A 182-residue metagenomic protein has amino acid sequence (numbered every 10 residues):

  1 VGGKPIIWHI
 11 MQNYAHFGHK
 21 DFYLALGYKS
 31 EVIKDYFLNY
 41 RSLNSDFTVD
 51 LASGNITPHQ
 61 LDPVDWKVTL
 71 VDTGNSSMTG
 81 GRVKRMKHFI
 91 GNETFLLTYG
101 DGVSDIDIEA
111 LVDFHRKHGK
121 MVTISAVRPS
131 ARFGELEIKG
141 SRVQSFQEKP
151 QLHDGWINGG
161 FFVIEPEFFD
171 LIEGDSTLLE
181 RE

Functional and structural regions predicted by a protein language model:
V1-Y40, L70: N-terminal glycine-rich phosphate-binding loop and ensuing alpha1 helix
K20-D21, E93, M121: Short acidic/polar active-site loop segments enriched in Thr and Asp
F37-W66: Short mixed-charge
G74-G81: A short, glycine-/small-residue-rich helix N-cap motif at loop->alpha-helix starts within glycosyltransferase
V83-T94: Active-site nucleotide-sugar/metal-binding loop of Leloir-type enzymes
T94-T98, V103-S104, I108-K117, V127-F133 (+1 more regions): Catalytic-core segments of class I nucleotidyltransferases/pyrophosphorylases that form NMP-activated intermediates
